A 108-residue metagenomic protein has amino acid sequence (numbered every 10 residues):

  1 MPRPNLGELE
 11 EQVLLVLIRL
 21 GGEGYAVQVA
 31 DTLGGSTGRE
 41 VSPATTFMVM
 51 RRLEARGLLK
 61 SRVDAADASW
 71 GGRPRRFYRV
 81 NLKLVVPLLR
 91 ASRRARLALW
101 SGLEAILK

Functional and structural regions predicted by a protein language model:
M1-P4, A65-D67: Short beta-strand/turn micro-motifs at beta-sheet edges
P4-S42: N-terminal helix-turn-helix DNA-binding core of bacterial DNA-binding proteins
L33, T37, V63-A65, L82-L84: Short, well-ordered turn and helix-capping elements at secondary-structure junctions
T46-L53: Basic amphipathic alpha-helical segments that dock to polyanions
R56-G71: Beta-hairpin "wing" of winged helix-turn-helix
W70-L89: Basic, amphipathic "hinge/linker" alpha-helix immediately C-terminal to the N-terminal HTH DNA-binding motif
K83-K108: Amphipathic alpha-helical dimerization/coiled-coil segments that flank or bridge DNA-binding/regulatory modules
